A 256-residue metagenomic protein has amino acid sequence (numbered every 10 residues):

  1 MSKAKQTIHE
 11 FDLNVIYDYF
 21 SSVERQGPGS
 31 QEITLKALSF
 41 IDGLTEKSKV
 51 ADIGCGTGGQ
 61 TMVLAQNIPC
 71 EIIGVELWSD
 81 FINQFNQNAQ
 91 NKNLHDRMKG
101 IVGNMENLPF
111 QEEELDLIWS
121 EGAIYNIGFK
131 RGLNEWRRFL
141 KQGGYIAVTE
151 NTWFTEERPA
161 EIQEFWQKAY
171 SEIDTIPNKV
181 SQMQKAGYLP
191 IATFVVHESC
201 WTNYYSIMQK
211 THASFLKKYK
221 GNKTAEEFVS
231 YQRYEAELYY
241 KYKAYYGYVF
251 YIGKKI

Functional and structural regions predicted by a protein language model:
G27-E46: Conserved alpha-helix/loop element of class I SAM-dependent methyltransferases that forms part of the SAM/SAH-binding
A51-I53, T57-N107: Class I SAM-dependent methyltransferase SAM/SAH-binding core
E106-L117: A short acidic, Gly/Pro-enriched loop at the edge of an enzyme's catalytic core that lines a small-molecule cofactor
L117-K130: A short SAM/SAH-binding and catalytic strip from SAM-dependent methyltransferases
R131-Y145: A short glycine-rich, Lys/Arg-flanked "PGG" loop and its adjoining helix->strand segment in the class I
N151-Y170: Short, glycine-/aromatic-enriched active-site segment of Class I SAM-dependent methyltransferases
E172-G187: Short alpha-helix
F194-I256: Conserved Class I S-adenosyl-L-methionine
